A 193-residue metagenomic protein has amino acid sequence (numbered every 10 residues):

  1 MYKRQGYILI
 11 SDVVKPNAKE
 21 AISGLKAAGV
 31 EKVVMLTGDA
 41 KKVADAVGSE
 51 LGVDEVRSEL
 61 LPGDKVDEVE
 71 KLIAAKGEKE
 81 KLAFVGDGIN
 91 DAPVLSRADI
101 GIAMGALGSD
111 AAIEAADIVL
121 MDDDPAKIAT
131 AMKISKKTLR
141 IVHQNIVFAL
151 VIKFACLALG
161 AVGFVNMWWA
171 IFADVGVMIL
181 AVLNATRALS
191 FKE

Functional and structural regions predicted by a protein language model:
M1-I100, K133-K136: Cytosolic catalytic headpiece
G29-V30, L51, E55, A74-A75 (+5 more regions): Membrane-embedded alpha-helical bundles of multi-pass transporters
